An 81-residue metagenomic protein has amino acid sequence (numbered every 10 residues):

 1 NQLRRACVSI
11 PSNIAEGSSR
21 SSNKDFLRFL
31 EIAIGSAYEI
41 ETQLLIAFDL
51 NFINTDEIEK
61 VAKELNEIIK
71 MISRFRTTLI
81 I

Functional and structural regions predicted by a protein language model:
N1-I81: Amphipathic alpha-helical assembly/interaction segments
